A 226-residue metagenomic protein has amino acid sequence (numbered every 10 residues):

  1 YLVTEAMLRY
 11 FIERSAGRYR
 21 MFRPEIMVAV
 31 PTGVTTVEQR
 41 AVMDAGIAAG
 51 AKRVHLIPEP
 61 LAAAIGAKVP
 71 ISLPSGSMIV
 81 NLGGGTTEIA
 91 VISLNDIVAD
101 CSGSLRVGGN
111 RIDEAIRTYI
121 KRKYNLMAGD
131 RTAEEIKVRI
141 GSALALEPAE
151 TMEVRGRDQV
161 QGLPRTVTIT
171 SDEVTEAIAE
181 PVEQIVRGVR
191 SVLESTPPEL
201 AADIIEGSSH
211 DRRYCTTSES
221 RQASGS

Functional and structural regions predicted by a protein language model:
Y1-L82, A90-D211, T216-S226: Nucleotide/phosphate-binding catalytic cleft detector across ATP-hydrolyzing and phosphate-transferring enzymes
G85: Conserved Rossmann-like nucleotide-cofactor binding loop
